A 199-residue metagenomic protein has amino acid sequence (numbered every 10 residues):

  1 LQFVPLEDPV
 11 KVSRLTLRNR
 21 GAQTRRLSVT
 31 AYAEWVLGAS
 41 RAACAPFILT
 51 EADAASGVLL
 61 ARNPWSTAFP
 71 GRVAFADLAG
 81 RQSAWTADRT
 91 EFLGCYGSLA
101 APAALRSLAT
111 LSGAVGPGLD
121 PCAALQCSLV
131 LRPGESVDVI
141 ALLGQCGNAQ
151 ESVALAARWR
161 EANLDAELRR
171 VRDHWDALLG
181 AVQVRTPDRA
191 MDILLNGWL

Functional and structural regions predicted by a protein language model:
L1-F3, G113-G116, Q126-L131: Beta-strand-rich interaction surfaces with strong enrichment in secreted/lumenal proteins
V4-T110, L125, Q150-A181: Polysaccharide-binding surfaces and accessory modules of carbohydrate-active proteins
P9, P121-A123, E135: Residue-level preference for beta-strand/loop junctions
R25, L129-C146: Short Pro-Gly-centered flexible turn/kink motifs
R62, R132, R185-P187: A structural detector for beta-sheet-dominated domains
A109-L119, W198-L199: Active-site-adjacent bridging/hinge elements
R170-L199: Low-complexity, Ser/Thr/Pro/Gly-enriched N-terminal "stalk/linker" regions
